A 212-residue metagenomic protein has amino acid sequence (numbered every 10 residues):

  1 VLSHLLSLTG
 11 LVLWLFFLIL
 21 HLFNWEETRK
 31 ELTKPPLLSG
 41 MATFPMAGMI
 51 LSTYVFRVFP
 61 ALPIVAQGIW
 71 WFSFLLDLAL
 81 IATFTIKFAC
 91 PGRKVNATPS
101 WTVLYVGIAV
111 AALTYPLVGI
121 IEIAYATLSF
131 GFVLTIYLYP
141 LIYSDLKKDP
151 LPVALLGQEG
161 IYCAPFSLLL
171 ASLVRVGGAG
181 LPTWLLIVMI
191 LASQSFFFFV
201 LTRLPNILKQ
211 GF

Functional and structural regions predicted by a protein language model:
V1, W25-T53, W70-S73, I86-L113 (+3 more regions): Juxtamembrane helix-loop boundaries in multi-pass membrane proteins
V1-L2, V55-V65, L113-Y125, L173-W184: Helix-coil boundary and interhelical linker segments in multi-pass alpha-helical membrane proteins
L2-L15, P63-L78, E122-T135, T183-S193: Structural signature of hydrophobic alpha-helical transmembrane segments
L2-S7, W14, L18, L22-P35 (+2 more regions): N-terminal, charged/glycine-rich beta-strand/loop interface patches
L11-L20, I142-D145, P165-F212: C-terminal transmembrane-bundle signature of multipass membrane proteins, characterized by strong activation on
L78-T85, I136-D145: Juxtamembrane interface elements at the cytosolic ends of transmembrane helices in multi-pass membrane proteins
Y115, F130-G131, L138-P140: Short, structured patches in soluble enzyme cores that scaffold and shape functional sites
